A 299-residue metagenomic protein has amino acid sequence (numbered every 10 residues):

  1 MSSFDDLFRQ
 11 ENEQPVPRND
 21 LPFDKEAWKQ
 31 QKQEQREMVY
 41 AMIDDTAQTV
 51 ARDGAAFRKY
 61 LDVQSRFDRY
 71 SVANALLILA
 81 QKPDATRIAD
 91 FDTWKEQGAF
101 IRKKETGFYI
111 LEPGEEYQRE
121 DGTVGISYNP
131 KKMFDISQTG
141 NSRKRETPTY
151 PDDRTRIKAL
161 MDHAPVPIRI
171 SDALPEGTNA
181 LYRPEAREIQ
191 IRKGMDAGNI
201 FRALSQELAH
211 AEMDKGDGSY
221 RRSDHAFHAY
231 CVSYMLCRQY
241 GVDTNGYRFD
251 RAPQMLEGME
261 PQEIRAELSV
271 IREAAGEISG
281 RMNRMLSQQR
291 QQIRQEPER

Functional and structural regions predicted by a protein language model:
S2-R299: N-terminal accessory/interface modules of nucleic-acid-binding and processing proteins
